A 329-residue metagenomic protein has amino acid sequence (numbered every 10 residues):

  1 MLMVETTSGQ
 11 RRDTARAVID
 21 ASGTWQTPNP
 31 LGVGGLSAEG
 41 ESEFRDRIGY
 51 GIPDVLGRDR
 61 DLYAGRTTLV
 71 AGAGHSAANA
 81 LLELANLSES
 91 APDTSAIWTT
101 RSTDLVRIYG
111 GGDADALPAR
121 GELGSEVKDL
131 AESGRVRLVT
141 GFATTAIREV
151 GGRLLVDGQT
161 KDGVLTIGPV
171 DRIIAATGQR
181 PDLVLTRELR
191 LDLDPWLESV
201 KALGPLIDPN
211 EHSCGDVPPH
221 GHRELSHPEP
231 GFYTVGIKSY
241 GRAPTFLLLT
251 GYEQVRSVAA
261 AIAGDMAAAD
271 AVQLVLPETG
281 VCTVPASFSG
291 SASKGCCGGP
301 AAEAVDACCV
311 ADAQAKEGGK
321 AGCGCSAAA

Functional and structural regions predicted by a protein language model:
M1-Q273, E278-A286: Flavin (primarily FAD) cofactor-binding/catalytic cores of flavoenzymes
T279-A329: Histidine-centered metal-binding segments
